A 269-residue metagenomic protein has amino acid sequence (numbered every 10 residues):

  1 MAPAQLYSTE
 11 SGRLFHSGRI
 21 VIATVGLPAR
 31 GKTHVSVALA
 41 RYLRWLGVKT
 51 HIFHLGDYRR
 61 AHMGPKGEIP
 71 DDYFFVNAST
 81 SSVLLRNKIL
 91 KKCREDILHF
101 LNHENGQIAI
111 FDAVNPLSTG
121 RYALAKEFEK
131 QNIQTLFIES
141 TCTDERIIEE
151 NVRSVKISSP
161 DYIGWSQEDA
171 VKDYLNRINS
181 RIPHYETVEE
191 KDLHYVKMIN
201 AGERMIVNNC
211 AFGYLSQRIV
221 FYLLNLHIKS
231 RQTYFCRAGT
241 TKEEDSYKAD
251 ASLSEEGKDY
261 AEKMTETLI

Functional and structural regions predicted by a protein language model:
Q5-H16, E127-K130, Y174-F235: NTP-dependent small-molecule kinase module
G12-R19, N102-E104: Phosphate-binding P-loop
T24: Hydrophobic anchor at the beta1->P-loop junction of P-loop NTPases
P28: The conserved Walker
T33-L98, N105, D144-I148: Conserved substrate/cofactor phosphate-moiety recognition/catalytic segment in nucleotide-dependent phosphotransferases
A61-M63, G120-R121, D144-V152, V207-N208 (+1 more regions): Switch/connector loops and helix/strand junctions flanking conserved nucleotide-binding motifs in nucleotide-processing
D71-S82, E127-T187: A glycine- and Lys/Arg-enriched "phosphate-lid" helix/loop adjacent to the NTP-binding pocket of small-molecule kinases
S230-I269: Active-site-proximal alpha-helix that buttresses catalytic centers in soluble enzyme cores
